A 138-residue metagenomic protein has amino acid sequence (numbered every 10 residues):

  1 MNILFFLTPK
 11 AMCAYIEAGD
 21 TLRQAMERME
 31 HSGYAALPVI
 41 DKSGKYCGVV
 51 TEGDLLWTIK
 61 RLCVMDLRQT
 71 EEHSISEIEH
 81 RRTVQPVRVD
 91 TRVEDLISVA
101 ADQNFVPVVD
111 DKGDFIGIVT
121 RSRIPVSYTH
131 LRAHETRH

Functional and structural regions predicted by a protein language model:
M1-R28, Y34, I40-K42, Y46-C47 (+3 more regions): Bateman/CBS regulatory modules and CBS-like beta-alpha motifs in cytosolic regions of diverse proteins
R23, L56-W57, P125: Nucleotide phosphate-binding site architecture
E52-V64: Structured interaction and signal-relay segments at domain junctions
D54, R123, E135: Ca2+-coordinating acidic residues in Ca2+-binding motifs
R61-L62, V99, L131: Residue-level signal for well-ordered alpha-helical positions
T129-H138: Conserved small/polar residues in nucleotide/adenosyl-binding loops
